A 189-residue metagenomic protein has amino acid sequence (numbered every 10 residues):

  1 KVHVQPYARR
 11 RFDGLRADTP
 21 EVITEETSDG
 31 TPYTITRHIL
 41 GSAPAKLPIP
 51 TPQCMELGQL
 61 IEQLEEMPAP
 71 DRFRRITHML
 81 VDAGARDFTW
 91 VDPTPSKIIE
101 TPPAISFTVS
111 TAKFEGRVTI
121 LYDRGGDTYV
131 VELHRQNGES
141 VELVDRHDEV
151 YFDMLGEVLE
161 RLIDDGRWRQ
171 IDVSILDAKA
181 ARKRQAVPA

Functional and structural regions predicted by a protein language model:
K1-R16: Flexible glycine-rich surface loops and low-complexity tracts that mediate binding to linear polymers
V4-P6, I105-F107, T119-Y122, T128: Eukaryotic intrinsically disordered, low-complexity regulatory linkers and tails enriched in Ser/Thr/Pro
T19-I23: Preference for solvent-exposed, low-hydrophobicity sequence contexts
G30-L60, S174-P188: Activation corresponds to long, low-complexity, non-globular regions
K46-A112: Negatively charged, low-complexity tracts enriched in Asp/Glu with abundant Ser/Thr
Q53, M67-P68, F73, R86 (+2 more regions): N-terminal secretory/membrane-targeting helices
F114-V150: Intrinsically disordered, low-complexity regulatory segments enriched in Ser/Thr/Pro and charged residues
S140-R184: Polybasic, proline/glycine-rich intrinsically disordered low-complexity segments
